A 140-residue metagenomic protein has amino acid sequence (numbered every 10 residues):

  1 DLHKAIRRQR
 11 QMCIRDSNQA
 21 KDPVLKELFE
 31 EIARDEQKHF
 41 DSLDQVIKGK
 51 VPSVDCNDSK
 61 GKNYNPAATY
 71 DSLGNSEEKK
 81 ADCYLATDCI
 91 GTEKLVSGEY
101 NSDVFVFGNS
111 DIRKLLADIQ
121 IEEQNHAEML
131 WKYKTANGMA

Functional and structural regions predicted by a protein language model:
D1-R10, I14: Single conserved hydrophobic/aromatic residue that forms the stacking wall/gate of nucleotide- or nucleobase-binding
R7-R8, D88-K94: Short, low-complexity cationic-aromatic patches
Q11-K21, E99-F107: Well-ordered alpha-helical scaffold segments within catalytic/enzyme domains
P23-N63, Q124-G138: Conserved alpha-helical segments that form or flank metal/cofactor-binding pockets of metalloenzymes
L28, I32, C89-T92, I119: Amphipathic alpha-helix face/heptad-repeat signature
Q45-T87, G91, M139: Carboxylate-rich helix-loop segments that flank metal/cofactor sites and access channels in metalloenzymes
T92-A140: Preference for long, well-ordered alpha-helical segments
